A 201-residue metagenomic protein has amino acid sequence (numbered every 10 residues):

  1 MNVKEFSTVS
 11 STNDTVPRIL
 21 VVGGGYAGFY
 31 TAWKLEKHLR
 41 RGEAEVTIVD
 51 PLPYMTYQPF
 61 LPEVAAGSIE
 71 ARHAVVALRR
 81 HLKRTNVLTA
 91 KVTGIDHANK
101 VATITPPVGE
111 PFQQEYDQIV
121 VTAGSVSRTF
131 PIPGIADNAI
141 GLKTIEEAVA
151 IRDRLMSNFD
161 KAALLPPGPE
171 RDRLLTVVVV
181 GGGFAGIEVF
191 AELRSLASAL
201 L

Functional and structural regions predicted by a protein language model:
N2-T89, T93, V177-V178, F184-L201: Beta1-alpha1 glycine-rich phosphate/pyrophosphate-binding loop at the start of Rossmann-like nucleotide-binding domains
N2-V16, N86-V178, L196: FAD-binding core/adjacent interface of flavoenzyme oxidoreductases
